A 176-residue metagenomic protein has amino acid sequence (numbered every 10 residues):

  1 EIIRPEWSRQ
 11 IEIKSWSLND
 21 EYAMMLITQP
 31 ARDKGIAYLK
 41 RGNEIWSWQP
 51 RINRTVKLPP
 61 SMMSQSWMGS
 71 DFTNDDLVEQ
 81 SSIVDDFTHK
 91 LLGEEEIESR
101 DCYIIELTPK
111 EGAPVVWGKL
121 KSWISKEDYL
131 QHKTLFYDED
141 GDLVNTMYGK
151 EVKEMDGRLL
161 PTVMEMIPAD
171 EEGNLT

Functional and structural regions predicted by a protein language model:
E1-R51: N-terminal mature ectodomain segment of secretory-pathway/periplasmic proteins
I3, R9, S15-W16, L39 (+4 more regions): Ribonuclease/tRNase effector modules and their secretory precursors
Q10-I11, F87-G93, T146-K150, V163: Short structured motifs
W16-L18, R41-G42, S61-S64, K150-K153: A short, sequence-level motif marking secondary-structure junctions
I27-Q29, Q49, G93, E106-P109 (+1 more regions): Short, structured patches in soluble enzyme cores that scaffold and shape functional sites
K40-I83: Surface-exposed, polar helix/loop patches in the mature regions of secreted/periplasmic/lumenal proteins that form
N43, D85, K126-D128: Surface-exposed recognition patches
R54-L58, Q65, D75-V78, E98-T176: Gly/Pro-enriched, hydrophobic low-complexity segments that function as extracytoplasmic propeptides/linkers
